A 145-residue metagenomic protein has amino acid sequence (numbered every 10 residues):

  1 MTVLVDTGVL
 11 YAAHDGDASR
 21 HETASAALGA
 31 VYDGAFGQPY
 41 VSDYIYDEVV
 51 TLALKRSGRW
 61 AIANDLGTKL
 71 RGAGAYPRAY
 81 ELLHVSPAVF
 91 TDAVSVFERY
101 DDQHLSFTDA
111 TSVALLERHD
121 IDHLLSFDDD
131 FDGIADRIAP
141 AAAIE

Functional and structural regions predicted by a protein language model:
M1-S19: Metal-dependent nucleic-acid phosphoesterase active-site entry motif
V3-D6, Y40-V41, L105-S106, D128 (+1 more regions): Histidine- and aromatic-rich ligand-binding microenvironments
L4-V5, A26-R56, L82-V85: PIN/NYN-family metal-dependent endoribonuclease catalytic core
L10, Y46, F131-D132: A generic structural signal for short hydrophobic patches within well-formed alpha-helices
G16-D17, H21-Y32, A61: N-terminal first-folded block
V50, L54-E81: Active-site-proximal, substrate-binding regions of enzyme catalytic domains and RNA-binding/basic surfaces
Y80-D122: Active-site neighborhoods of divalent-metal-dependent phosphate/nucleic-acid chemistry enzymes
V113, R118-E145: Acidic, PIN/NYN-like endoribonuclease modules and their adjacent C-terminal/linker elements
